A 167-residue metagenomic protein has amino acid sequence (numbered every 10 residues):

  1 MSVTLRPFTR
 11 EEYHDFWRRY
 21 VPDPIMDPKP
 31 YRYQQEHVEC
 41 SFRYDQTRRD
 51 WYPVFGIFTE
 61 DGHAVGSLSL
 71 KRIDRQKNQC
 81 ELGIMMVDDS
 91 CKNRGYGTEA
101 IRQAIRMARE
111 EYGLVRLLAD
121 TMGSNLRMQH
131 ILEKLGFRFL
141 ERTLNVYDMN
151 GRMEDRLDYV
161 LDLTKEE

Functional and structural regions predicted by a protein language model:
M1-D15, R19-P22, V54, F58-E167: Acyl-donor (CoA/ACP) binding surface of acyl/acetyltransferases
T4, I25-D27, D50: Compositionally biased, intrinsically disordered/low-complexity regions enriched for serine, proline and threonine
P24-R43: Conserved GNAT-fold acetyl-CoA-binding loop/helix
Q34-E39, R48, M86-V87: Juxtamembrane/interface motifs at transmembrane-helix termini
S41-D45, V146-Y147: Short, P/G- and charge-enriched loop/turn segments at secondary-structure junctions
D45-D50, F137: Short loop/turn motifs at secondary-structure junctions and domain boundaries
